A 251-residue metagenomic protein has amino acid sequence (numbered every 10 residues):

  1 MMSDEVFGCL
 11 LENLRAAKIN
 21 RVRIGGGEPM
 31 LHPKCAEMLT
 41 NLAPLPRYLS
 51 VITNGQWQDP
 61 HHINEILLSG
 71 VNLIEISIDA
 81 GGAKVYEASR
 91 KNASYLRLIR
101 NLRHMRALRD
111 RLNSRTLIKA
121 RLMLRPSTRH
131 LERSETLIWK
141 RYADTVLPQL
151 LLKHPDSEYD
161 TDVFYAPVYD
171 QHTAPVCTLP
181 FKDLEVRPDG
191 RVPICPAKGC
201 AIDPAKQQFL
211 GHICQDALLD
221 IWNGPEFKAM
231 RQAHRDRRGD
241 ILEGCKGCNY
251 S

Functional and structural regions predicted by a protein language model:
M1-T136: Radical SAM/AdoMet-radical enzyme domain recognition
L39, H172-A174: Hydrophobic alpha-helical segments, principally membrane-spanning helices and signal/leader peptides
V71, A83, E87-R90, A174-P175 (+2 more regions): Residue-level detector of alpha-helix boundaries and kinks
A107-K119, R141-H172, R191-V192, A197-Y250: C-terminal accessory region of radical SAM enzymes
C177-P180: Short, small/polar residue-rich loop motifs at catalytic or cofactor-binding pockets
V186-R187: Short, acidic, Ser/Thr-enriched surface-loop or helix-capping motifs
